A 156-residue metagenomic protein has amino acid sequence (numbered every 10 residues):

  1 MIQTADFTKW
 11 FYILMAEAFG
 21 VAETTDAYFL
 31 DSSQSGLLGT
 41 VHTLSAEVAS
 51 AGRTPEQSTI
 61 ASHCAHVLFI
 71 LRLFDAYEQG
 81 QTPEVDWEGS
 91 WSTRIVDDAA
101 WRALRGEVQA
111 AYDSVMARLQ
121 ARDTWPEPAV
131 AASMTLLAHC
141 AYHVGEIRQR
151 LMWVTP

Functional and structural regions predicted by a protein language model:
M1-E23, A27-Q34, L38-V41, A46-S90 (+1 more regions): Short, contiguous alpha-helical
S92-A141: Acidic/histidine-rich alpha-helical segments that form the ligand environment of transition-metal centers
